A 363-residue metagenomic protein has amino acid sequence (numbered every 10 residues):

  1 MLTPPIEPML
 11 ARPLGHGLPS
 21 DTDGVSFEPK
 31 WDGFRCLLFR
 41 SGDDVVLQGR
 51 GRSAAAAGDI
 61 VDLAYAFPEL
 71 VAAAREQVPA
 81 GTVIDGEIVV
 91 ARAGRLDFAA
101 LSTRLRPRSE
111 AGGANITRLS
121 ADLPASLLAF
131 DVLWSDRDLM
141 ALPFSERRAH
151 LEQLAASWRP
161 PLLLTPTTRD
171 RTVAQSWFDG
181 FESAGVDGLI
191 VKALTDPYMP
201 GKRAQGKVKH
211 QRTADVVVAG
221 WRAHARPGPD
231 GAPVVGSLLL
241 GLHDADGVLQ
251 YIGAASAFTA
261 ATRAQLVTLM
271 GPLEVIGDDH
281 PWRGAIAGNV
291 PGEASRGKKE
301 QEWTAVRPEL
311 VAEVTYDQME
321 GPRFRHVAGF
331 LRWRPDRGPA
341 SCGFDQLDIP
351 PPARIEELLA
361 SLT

Functional and structural regions predicted by a protein language model:
M1-T363: Catalytic cores of nucleic-acid ligases and guanylyltransferases
